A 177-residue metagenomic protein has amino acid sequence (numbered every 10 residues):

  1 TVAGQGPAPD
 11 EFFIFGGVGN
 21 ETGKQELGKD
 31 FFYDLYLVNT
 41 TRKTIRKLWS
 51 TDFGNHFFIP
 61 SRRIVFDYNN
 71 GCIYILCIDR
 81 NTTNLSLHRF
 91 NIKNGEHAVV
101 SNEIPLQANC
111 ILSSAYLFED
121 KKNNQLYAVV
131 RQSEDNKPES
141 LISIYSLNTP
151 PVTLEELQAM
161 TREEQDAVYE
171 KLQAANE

Functional and structural regions predicted by a protein language model:
V2-D10, R62-N70, Y116-N123: Structural signature of eukaryotic scaffold interfaces centered on beta-propeller domains
G6-P7, N39, D67, D79 (+3 more regions): Acidic/polar residues at beta-strand termini and the immediately following turn/coil
E11-I14, C72-L76, Q125-A128: Conserved beta-propeller blade signature
F12-F31, C77-D79, Q132-L141: Short, conserved, GDST-rich strand-edge loop motifs in beta-rich repeat architectures
L27-K43, N84-G95, E139-A159: Beta-propeller blade signature
W49-R62, K93-K121, T161-E163: Conserved blade-ending motifs and adjacent loop-strand segments that build the rim/top face of beta-propeller domains
D52-N94: Loop/turn-rich, solvent-exposed surfaces of beta-rich toroidal or solenoidal domains
I111-N176: Blade-level signature of beta-propeller repeat domains, shared across WD40, Kelch, NHL, RCC1 and BNR/Asp-box propellers
